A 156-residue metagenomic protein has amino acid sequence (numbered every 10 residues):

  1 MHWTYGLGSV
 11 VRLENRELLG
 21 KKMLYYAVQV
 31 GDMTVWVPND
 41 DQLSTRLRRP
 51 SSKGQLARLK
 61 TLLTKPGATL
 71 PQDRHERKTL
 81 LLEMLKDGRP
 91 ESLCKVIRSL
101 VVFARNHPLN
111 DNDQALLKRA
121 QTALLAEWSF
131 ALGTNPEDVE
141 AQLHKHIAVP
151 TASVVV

Functional and structural regions predicted by a protein language model:
M1-L47: A positional/architectural concept
L47-V156: Charge/polar-rich, low-complexity and marginally structured segments
